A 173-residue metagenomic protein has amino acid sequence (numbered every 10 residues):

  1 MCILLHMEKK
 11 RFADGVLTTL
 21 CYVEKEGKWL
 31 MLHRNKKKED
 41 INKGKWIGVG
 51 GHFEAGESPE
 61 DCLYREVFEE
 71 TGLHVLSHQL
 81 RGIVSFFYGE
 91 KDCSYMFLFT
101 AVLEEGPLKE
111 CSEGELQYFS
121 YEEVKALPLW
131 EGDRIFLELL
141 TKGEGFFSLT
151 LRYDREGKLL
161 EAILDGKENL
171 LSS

Functional and structural regions predicted by a protein language model:
I3-L4: Short, positively charged and aromatic/hydrophobic N-terminal segments
E8-M31: Conserved N-terminal beta-strand and adjoining loop/helix that marks the start of the Nudix/MutT-like hydrolase domain
K9, R81-Y88: Short, solvent-exposed loop/turn elements at beta->coil junctions and helix N-caps that rim active or binding pockets
L17-T19, G27, S94-F97, G114 (+2 more regions): Change "...and in nucleic-acid phosphodiester-cleaving endonucleases..." to "...and in nucleic-acid processing enzymes
E39-G44, C93-Y95: A conserved beta-turn-beta hairpin within the catalytic core of GNAT-like acetyltransferases that forms part
K43-V49, S58: Short, surface-exposed acidic-centric catalytic microdomains
F53-L76, F86-L140, E161-S173: Unchanged
L140-A162: Short, active-site-adjacent segments that bind or coordinate small-molecule cofactors and metal centers
